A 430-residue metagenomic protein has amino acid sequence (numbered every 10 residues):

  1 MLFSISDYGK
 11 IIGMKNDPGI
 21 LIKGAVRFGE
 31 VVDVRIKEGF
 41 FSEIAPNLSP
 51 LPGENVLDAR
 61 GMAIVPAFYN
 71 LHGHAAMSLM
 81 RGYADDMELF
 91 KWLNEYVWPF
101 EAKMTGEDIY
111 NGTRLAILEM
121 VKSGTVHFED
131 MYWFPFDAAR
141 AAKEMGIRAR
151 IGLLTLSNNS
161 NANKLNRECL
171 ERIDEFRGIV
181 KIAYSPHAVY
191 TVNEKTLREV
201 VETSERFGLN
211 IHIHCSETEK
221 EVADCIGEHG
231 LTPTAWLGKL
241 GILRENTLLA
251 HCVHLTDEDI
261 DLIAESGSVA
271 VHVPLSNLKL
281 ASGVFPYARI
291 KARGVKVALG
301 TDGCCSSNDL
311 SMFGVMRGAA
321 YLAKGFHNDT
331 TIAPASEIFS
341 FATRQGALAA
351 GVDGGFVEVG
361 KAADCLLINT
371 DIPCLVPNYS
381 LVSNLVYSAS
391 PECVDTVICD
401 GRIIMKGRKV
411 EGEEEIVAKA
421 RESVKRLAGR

Functional and structural regions predicted by a protein language model:
L2-V32, I36-E38, S42, N47 (+1 more regions): Active-site microenvironment of metallo-dependent hydrolases
K15-G24, P50-W92, R114, V121-K122: Replace "His-x-His-based motif
A25, G39, G61, H72 (+14 more regions): Divalent metal-coordination and catalytic microenvironments
L79-N111, L118, M145-L156, E219-R244 (+2 more regions): Active-site gating loops and adjacent loop-to-helix segments of metal-dependent hydrolytic enzymes
R81-I147, R167-F176, R421-G429: Alpha-helical scaffold segments that flank or form the walls of functional sites
A138-V253: Metal-coordinating catalytic core of metallo-dependent amide/deamination hydrolases
E219-L231, D259-A264, A281-I290, S307-K324 (+1 more regions): Histidine/acidic-residue-rich catalytic or RNA/ligand-binding cores of hydrolases and nuclease-related proteins
K239-N246, A288-I372, V386-P391: His/Asp/Glu-enriched, well-ordered alpha-helical/loop segment that forms or immediately abuts the divalent-metal
